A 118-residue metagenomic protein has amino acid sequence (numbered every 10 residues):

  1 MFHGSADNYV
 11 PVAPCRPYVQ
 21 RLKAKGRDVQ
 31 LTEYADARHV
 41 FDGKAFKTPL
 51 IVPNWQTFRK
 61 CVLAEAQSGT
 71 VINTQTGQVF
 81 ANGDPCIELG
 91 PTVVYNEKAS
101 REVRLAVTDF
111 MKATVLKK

Functional and structural regions predicted by a protein language model:
M1, A13-L22: Extracytoplasmic, non-cytosolic globular domains
M1-H3, D7, Y34: Short beta-strand/loop motif that positions the catalytic acidic residue of the alpha/beta-hydrolase fold
N8-P17, R27, D42-G43: Conserved alpha/beta-hydrolase "acid-adjacent" motif
K23, D28-K118: C-terminal catalytic histidine-bearing segment of alpha/beta-hydrolase fold enzymes
